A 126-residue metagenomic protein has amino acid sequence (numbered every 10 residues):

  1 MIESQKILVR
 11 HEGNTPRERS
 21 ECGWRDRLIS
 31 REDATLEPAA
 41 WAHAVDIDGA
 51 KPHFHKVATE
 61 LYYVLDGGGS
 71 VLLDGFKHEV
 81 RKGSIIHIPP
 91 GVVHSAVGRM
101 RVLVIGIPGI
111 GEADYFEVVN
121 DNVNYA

Functional and structural regions predicted by a protein language model:
I2-H11, R19-S20, T35-P38, V97-A126: Double-stranded beta-helix
H11, W41-H43, E79-K82: Short amphipathic beta-strand/extended segments with alternating polar/hydrophobic composition
N14-P52, A58, I105, D114: A short glycine-rich, His/Asp/Glu-containing loop-to-beta-strand
P16-R17, H53, K77, H94: Short secondary-structure boundary/capping segments
G49, V57-S70, D74: Glycine- and acidic-residue-biased ligand/ion/polar-headgroup-sensing regions
P52-H53, V71-L72, I88, V92-R99 (+1 more regions): Short beta-strand His + acidic residue motifs that chelate non-heme Fe in jelly-roll/DSBH and cupin folds
L65-D66, R81-K82, G98: A cytosolic small-molecule/anion-sensing beta-strand core signal
G75-G91: Short acidic-glycine-tyrosine-enriched beta hairpin
